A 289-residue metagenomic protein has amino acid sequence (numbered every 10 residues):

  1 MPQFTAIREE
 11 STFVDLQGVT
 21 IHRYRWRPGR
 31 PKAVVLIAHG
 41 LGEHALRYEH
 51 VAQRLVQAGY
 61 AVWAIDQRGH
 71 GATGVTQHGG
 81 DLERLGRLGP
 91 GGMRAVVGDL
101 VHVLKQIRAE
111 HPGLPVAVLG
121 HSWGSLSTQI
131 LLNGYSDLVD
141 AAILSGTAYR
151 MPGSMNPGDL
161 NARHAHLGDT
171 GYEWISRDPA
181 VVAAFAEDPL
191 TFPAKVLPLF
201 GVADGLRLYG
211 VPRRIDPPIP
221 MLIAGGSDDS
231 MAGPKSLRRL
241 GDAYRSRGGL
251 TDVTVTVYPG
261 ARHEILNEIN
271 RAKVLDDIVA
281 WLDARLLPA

Functional and structural regions predicted by a protein language model:
M1-R27: N-terminal cap/lid segment of alpha/beta-hydrolase-fold proteins
K32, H39-E43, S122, S227: Active-site glycine-rich loops that stabilize anionic/oxyanionic intermediates across multiple enzyme folds
G40-H50, V62: Serine-hydrolase catalytic-loop signature spanning alpha/beta hydrolases and amidase-signature enzymes
A52-L82: Conserved alpha/beta-hydrolase
L85-A109: Alpha/beta-hydrolase active-site loop
L119-P198: Alpha/beta-hydrolase-fold enzymes
R177-L250: Serine-hydrolase catalytic core
R247, T251-A289: Catalytic active-site module of serine/aspartate enzymes centered on a nucleophile-bearing elbow/loop
